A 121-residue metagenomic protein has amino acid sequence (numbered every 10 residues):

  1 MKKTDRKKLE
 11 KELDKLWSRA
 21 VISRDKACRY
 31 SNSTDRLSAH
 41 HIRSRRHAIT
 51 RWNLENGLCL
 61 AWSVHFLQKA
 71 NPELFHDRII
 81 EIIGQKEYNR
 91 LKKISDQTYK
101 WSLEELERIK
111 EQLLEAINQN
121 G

Functional and structural regions predicted by a protein language model:
M1-L16, N32-S33, R90-G121: A boundary/linker detector
K2-R6, I42-R45, A61: Short, flexible active-site loops
K3, D14-S18, R24, L67-D77: Positively charged, helix-rich recognition surfaces that bind polyanionic ligands
K8, E12, W52, F66: A short glycine-/small-residue-rich loop at the edge of a beta-strand within enzyme catalytic domains
L13-S38, A61: Short cysteine-rich loop/turn motifs with clustered Cys
R29-L58, Q68: Histidine-centered nuclease catalytic patch
R36, G57-Q85: Short Cys/His-centered divalent metal-binding micro-motifs
R45-C59, I80-K93: Short microdomains enriched in Cys/His and/or Lys/Arg
